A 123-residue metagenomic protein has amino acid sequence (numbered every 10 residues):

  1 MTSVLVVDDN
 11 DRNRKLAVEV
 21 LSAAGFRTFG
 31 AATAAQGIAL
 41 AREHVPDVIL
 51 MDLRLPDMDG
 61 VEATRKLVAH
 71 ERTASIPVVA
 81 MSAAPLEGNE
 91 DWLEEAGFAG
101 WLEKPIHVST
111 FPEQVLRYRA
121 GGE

Functional and structural regions predicted by a protein language model:
D8, L55: Conserved acidic carboxylate
K15, E62, P85-L102, E113: Alpha4 helix (beta4-alpha4-beta5 surface) of REC/receiver domains from two-component response regulators
K15-A23: Charged docking surfaces used in two-component/phosphorelay signaling
G25-A32, L40, L102: Short hydrophobic/Thr-rich beta-strand motif most characteristic of the beta2 strand and flanking loop of CheY-like
T33-Q36, D59-R65: Acidic catalytic/metal-coordinating carboxylates
D52, S82: Active-site residues of response regulator receiver
P56, A74, L86: The feature encodes the CheY-like receiver
I106-L116: C-terminal output helix
